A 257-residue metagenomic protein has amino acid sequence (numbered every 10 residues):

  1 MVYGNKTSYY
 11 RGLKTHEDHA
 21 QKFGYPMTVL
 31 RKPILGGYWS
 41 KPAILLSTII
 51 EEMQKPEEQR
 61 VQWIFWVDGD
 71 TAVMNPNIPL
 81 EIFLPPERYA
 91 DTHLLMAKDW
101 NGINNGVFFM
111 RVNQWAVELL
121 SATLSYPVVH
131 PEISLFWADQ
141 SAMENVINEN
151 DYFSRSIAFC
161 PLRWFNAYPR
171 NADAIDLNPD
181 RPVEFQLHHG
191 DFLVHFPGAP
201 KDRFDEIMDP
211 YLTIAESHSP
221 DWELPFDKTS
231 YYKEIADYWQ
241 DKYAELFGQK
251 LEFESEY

Functional and structural regions predicted by a protein language model:
M1-Q62: N-terminal anchoring/stem segment of glycosyltransferases
M1-Y3, L30-P33, V67-G69, A97-W100 (+1 more regions): Active-site-proximal beta-strand/loop segments in catalytic clefts of secreted hydrolases
G4-S8, P33-G37, W100, P131-L135 (+1 more regions): Short amphipathic alpha-helical molecular recognition features
S8-T15, K32, I78-P79, F108-F109 (+2 more regions): Short coil/turn segments at secondary-structure boundaries
A43, S47, E58, A116-Y257: Catalytic core and acceptor-binding pocket of nucleotide-sugar-dependent glycosyltransferases
E57-Q59, E87-Y89, W100-I103, E184-H189: Extracellular/periplasmic catalytic domains that process cell-envelope and extracellular macromolecules
E58-A72: Short beta-strand-to-loop acidic/aromatic patch adjacent to the donor-nucleotide binding site
T71-Q114: Conserved donor-nucleotide/metal-binding helix-loop-beta segment in metal-dependent transferases, i.e., the alpha-helix
